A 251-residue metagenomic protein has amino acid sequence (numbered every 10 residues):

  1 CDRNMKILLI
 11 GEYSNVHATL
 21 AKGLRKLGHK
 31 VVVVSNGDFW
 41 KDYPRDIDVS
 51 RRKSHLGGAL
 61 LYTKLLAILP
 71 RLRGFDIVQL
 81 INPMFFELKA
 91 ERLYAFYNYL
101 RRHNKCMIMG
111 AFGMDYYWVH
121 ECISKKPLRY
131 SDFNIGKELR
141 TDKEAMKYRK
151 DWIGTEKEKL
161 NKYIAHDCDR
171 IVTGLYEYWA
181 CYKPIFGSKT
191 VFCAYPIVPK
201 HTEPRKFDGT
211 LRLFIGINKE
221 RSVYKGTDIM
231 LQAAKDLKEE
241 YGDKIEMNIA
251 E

Functional and structural regions predicted by a protein language model:
C1-I47, R102-N104, C168: N-terminal subdomain of nucleotide-sugar transferases
M5-I10, L69-R92, C106-G110: Short N-terminal targeting/anchoring amphipathic segment
Y43-D46, M109-G154: Acceptor-binding helix/loop patch of EC 2.4 sugar-transfer enzymes, predominantly nucleotide-sugar-dependent
R51-R71: Glycine-rich, highly charged phosphate/nucleotide-binding loops
L69-R73, A95-R102, D132-R170: Membrane-proximal helix-turn-helix segments that form the acceptor-binding/catalytic region of lipid-linked
W118-V119, R149-T190, Q232, D236: A short, active-site helix/loop in glycosyltransferases that binds the activated sugar's phosphate group
K189-I197, H201-T227, L231-A234: Conserved donor-binding/catalytic core segment of Leloir-type glycosyltransferases
D228-E251: A conserved nucleotide-sugar
